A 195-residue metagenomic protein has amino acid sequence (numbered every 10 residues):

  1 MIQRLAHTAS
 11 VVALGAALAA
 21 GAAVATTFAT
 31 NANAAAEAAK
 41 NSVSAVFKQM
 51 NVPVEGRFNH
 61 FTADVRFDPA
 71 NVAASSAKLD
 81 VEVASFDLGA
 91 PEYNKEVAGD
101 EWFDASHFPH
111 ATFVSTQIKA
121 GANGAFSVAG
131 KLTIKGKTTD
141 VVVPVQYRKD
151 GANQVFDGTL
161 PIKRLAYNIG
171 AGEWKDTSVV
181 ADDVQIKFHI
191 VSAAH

Functional and structural regions predicted by a protein language model:
I2-A16: Bacterial N-terminal signal peptides that target proteins for export
T8-A9, G21-A22, T177: Low-complexity, intrinsically disordered short peptide segments enriched in small/polar/basic residues
A16-T26: Hydrophobic alpha-helical membrane-insertion segments, chiefly the h-region of N-terminal signal peptides
V24-H195: Low-complexity, acidic/polar, glycine-enriched regions of mature
